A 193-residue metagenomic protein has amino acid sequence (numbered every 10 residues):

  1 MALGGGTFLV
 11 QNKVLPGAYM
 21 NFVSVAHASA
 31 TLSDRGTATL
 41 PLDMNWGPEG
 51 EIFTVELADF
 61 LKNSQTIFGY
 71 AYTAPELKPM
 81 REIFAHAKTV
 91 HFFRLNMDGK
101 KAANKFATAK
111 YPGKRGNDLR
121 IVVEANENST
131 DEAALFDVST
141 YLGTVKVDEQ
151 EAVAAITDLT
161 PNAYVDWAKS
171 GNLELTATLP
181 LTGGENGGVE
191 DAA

Functional and structural regions predicted by a protein language model:
M1-A193: Surface-exposed assembly/interface segments
